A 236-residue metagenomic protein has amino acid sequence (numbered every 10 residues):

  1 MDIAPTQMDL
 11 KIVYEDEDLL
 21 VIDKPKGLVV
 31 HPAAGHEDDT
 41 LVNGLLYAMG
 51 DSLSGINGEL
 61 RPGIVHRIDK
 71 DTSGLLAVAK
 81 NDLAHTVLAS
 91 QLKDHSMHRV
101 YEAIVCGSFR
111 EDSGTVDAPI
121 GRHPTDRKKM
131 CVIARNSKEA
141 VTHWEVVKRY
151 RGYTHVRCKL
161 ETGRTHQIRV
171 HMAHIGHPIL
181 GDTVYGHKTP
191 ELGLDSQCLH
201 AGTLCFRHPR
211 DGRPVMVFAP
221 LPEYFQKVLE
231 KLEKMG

Functional and structural regions predicted by a protein language model:
M1-T115, P119-P124, F218-L232: RNA pseudouridine synthases
P5-L10, T125, R135-K138, R151 (+3 more regions): Pseudouridine synthases involved in rRNA/tRNA modification
K11, P119, H143-E145, R157 (+1 more regions): Short, surface-exposed charged micro-motifs
I12, V105, H143-V146, I179: Conserved hydrophobic positions within beta-strands
D18, M97-Y101, D112, V116-A118 (+6 more regions): A generic structural signal for short beta-strands and their flanking turns/coil linkers
H31-P32, A79, A134, V156 (+1 more regions): Thr-Gly-centered strand-to-loop micro-motif
C106, R157-E161: A structural micro-motif recognizing beta-strand termini and the immediately following turn/loop segments
